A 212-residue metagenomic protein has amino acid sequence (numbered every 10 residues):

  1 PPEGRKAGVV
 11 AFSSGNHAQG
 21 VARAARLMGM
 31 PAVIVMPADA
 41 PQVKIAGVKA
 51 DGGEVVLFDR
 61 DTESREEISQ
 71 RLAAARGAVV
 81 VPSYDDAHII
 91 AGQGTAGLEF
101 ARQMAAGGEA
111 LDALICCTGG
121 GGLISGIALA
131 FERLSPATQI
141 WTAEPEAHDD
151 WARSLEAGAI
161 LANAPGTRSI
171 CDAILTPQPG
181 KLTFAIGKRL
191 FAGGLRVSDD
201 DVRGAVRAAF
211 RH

Functional and structural regions predicted by a protein language model:
P1-H212: PLP-dependent amino-acid enzyme catalytic core
